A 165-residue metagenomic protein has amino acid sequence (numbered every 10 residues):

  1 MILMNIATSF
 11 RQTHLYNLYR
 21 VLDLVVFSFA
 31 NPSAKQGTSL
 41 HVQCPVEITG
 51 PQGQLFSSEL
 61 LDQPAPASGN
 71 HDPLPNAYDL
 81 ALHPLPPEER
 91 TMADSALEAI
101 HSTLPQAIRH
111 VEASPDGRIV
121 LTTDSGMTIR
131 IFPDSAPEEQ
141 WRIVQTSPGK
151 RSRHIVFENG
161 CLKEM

Functional and structural regions predicted by a protein language model:
M1-M165: Surface-exposed, interaction-prone regions used to assemble/regulate multi-protein complexes
